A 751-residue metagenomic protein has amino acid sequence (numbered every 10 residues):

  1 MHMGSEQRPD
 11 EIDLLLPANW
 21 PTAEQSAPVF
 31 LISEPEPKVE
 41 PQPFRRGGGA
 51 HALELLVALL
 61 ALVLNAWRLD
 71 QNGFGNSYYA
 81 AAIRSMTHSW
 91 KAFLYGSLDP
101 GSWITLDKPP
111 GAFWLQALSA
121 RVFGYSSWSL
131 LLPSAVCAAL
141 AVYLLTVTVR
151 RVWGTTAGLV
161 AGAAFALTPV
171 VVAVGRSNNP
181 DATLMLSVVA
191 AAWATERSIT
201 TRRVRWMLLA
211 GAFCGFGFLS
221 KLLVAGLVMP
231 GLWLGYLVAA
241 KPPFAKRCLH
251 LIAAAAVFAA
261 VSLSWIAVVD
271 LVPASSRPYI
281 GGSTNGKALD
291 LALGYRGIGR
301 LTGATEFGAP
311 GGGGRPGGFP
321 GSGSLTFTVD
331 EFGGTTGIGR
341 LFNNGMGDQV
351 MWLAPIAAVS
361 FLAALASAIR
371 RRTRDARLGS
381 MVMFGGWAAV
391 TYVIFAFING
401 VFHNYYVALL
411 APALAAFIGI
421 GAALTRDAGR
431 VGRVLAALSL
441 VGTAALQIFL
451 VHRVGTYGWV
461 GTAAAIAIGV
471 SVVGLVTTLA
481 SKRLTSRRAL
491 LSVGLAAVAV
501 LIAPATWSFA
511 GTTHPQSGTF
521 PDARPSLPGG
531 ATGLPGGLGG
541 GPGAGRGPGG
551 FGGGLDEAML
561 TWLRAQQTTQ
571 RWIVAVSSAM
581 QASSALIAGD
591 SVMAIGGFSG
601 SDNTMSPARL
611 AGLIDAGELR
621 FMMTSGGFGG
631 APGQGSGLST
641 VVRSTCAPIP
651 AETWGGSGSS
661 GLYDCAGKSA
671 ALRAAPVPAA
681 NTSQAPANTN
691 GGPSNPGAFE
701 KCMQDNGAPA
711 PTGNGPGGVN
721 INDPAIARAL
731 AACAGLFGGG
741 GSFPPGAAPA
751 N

Functional and structural regions predicted by a protein language model:
H2-L435, G442-L446, A510, F598: Membrane-integral, polyisoprenol-dependent glycosyltransferases of the GT-C/oligosaccharyltransferase superfamily
M3, A428-G529, G553: Transmembrane helical bundles and short interhelical boundary loops of multi-pass, membrane-embedded
F44-G48, G321-G347, G545-T569, G691-A698 (+1 more regions): Intrinsic low-complexity, intrinsically disordered segments
Y79, G111, W128, A191 (+11 more regions): Stable alpha-helical elements in mature extracytoplasmic
H88, A120, V172, H514 (+6 more regions): Sec-exported extracytoplasmic/periplasmic mature domains
S276, T284, H514, T604-L613: Alpha-helical scaffolding within the catalytic cores of extracellular/periplasmic polymer-degrading hydrolases
I502-G600, D615-V641, C646-C665: Short periplasmic/luminal acceptor-recognition loop of GT-C membrane glycosyltransferases, typified by
A675, A679-N751: Cell-envelope/extracellular polymer assembly enzymes that use nucleotide-activated donors
